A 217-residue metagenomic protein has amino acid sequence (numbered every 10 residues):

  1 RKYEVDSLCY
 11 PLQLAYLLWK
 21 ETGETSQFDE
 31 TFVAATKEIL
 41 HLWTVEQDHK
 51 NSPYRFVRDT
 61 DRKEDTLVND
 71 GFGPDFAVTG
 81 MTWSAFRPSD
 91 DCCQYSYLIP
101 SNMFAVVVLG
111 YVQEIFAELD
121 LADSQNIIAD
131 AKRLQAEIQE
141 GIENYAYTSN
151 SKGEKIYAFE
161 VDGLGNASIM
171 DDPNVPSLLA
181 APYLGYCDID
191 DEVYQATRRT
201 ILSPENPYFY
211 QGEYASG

Functional and structural regions predicted by a protein language model:
R1, V33-S52, V68, A77-T79 (+2 more regions): Long, well-ordered core segments of solenoidal/helical folds
R1-D6, P88-N102, A158-S177, Y186 (+1 more regions): Solvent-exposed loop and edge beta-strand segments that line ligand/cofactor-binding and catalytic clefts
R1-E64: Aromatic-rich carbohydrate-recognition surfaces in CAZymes
P11-L14, V108, A181: The tetratricopeptide repeat
A15-L18, F116, L184-G185, I201: Generic structural signal for hydrophobic core residues of well-folded globular domains
T44-D59, Y97, G110-V193: Catalytic cores of carbohydrate-active enzymes
H49-C93: Short, flexible helix-coil linker/hinge segments at the edges of structured domains or between repeats
